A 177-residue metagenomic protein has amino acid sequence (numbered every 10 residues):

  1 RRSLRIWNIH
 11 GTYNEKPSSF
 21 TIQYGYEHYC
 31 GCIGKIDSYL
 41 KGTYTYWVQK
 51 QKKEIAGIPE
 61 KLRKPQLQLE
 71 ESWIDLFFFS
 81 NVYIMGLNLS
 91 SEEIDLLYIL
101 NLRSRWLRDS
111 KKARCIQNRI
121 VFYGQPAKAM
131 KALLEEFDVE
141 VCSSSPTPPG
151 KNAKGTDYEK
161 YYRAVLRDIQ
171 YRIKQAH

Functional and structural regions predicted by a protein language model:
R1-Q49, P65, L69-Y83, L87: Extended, H/D-rich, highly charged conserved domains that either
R1-R2, L69-H177: SIR2/sirtuin-family catalytic core signature
Q49, E54-A56: A conserved mid-domain beta-alpha-beta active-site/ligand-binding segment of alpha/beta enzyme cores
G57-K64: Short, flexible loop segments at the rims of nucleotide/cofactor-binding pockets, characterized by
